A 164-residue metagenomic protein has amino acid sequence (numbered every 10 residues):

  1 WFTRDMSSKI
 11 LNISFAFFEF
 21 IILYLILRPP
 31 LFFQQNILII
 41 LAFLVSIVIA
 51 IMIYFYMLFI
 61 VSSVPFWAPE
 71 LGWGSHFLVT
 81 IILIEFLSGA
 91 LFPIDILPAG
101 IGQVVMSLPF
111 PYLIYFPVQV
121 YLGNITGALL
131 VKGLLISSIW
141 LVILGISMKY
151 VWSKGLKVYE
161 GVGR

Functional and structural regions predicted by a protein language model:
W1-K9: Helix-loop-helix units of permease transmembrane domains in multi-pass membrane transporters, especially ABC
S8, N12, E70, L97 (+4 more regions): Membrane-interface junctions
K9-S75, L130-I139, I143-I146: Alpha-helical transmembrane segments and their short interhelical loops
L25-P30, G100-V104, G127-L129, L156-Y159: Short alpha-helical linear motifs
P30, V61-V120: Transmembrane helix segments
V48-S63, L83-D95, I146-G155: Transmembrane alpha-helical segments that form the membrane-embedded catalytic/substrate-channel core of multi-pass
Y121-N124, K132-R164: Junction motif at the cytosolic side of a transmembrane helix
